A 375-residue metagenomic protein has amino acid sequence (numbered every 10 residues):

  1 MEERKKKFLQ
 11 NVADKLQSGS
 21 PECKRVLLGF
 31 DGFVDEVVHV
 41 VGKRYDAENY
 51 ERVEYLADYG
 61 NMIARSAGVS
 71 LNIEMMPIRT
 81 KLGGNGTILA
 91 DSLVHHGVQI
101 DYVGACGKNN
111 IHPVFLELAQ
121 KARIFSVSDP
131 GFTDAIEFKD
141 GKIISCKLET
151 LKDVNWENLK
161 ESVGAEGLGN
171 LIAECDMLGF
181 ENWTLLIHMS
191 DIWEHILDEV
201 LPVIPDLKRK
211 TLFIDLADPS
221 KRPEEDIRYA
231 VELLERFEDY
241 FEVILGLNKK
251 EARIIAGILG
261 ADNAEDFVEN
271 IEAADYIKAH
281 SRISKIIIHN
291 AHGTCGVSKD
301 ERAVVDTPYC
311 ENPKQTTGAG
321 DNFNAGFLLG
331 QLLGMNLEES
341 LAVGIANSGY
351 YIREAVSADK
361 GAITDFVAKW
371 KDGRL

Functional and structural regions predicted by a protein language model:
M1-V69, P77-K81, N85, H95-D101 (+4 more regions): Ribokinase/PfkB-type carbohydrate-kinase core domain
M75-T80, C310-Q315: A short glycine/serine-rich beta->alpha loop
N85-L89, N324: Short glycine/serine/threonine-rich phosphate/pyrophosphate-binding segments that cradle anionic phosphate groups
L93, I254, P313-L337, L341 (+1 more regions): Short, small-residue alpha-helix embedded
V304-Y309: Adenosine-cofactor binding site in Rossmann-like domains, unifying the SAM/SAH pocket of S-adenosylmethionine-dependent
Y351: Short alpha-helical functional segments enriched in proximate histidine and acidic residues
